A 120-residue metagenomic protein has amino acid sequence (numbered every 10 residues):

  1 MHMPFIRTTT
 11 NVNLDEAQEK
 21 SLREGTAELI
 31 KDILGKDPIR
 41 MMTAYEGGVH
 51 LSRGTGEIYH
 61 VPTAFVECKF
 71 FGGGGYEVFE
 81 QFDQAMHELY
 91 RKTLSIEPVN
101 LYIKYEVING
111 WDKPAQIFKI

Functional and structural regions predicted by a protein language model:
H2-I120: Interaction-mediating elements
